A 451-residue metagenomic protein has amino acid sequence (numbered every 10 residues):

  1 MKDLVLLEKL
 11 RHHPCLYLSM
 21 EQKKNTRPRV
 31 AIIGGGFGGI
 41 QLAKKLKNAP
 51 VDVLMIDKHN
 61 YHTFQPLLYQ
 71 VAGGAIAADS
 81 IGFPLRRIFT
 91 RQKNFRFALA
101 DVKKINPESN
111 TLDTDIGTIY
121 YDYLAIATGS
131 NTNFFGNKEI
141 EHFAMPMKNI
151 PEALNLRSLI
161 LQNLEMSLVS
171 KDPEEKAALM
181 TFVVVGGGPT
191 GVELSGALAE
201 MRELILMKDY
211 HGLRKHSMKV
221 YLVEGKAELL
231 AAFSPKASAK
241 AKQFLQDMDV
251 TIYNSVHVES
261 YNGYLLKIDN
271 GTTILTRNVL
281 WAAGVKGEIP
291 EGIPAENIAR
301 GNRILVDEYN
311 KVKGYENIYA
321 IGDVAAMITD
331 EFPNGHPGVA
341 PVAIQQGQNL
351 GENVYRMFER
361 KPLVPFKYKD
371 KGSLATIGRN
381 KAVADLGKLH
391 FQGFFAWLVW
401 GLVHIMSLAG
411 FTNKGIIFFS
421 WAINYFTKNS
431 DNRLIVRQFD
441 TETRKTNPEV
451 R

Functional and structural regions predicted by a protein language model:
L10, L16-P28, F95-V183, L280: FAD-binding core/adjacent interface of flavoenzyme oxidoreductases
P14, E21-A98, F182, P189-A232: Beta1-alpha1 glycine-rich phosphate/pyrophosphate-binding loop at the start of Rossmann-like nucleotide-binding domains
R27, N349-R451: C-terminal, flexible cofactor-proximal segment of oxidoreductases
G38, G129-T132, S195, V285-G287: Short glycine-rich anion-binding loops that position phosphate/pyrophosphate groups of nucleotides and phosphorylated
K93-K104, A199-E308, G314, L363: A Rossmann-like FAD-binding core segment of flavoenzymes
H142-P173, Y264-L265, T273-Q345, E352: FAD-site-proximal beta/loop scaffold in flavoenzymes
K176-F233, K240, T251, G338-V354 (+2 more regions): Rossmann-like dinucleotide-binding core of oxidoreductases
